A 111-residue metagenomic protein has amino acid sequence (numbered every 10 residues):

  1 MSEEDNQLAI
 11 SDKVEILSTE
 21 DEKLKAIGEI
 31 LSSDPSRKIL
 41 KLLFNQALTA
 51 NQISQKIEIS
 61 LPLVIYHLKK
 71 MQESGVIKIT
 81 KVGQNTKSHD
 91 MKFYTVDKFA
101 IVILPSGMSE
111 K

Functional and structural regions predicted by a protein language model:
S2-E15, T19, K98-K111: Amphipathic alpha-helical dimerization/coiled-coil segments that flank or bridge DNA-binding/regulatory modules
E20-S33, T49, V82-P105: Short, cationic-aromatic polyanion-contact patches
L31, L40-A47: Short helix-to-turn junction characteristic of helix-turn-helix DNA-binding domains, especially the helix
I39, Q52-E58, M71: A short acidic, leucine-rich amphipathic alpha-helix
A50-N51, P62: Residues within helix-turn-helix
L63, K70: Residues in the helix-turn-helix
G75: Glycine-centered, phosphate/nucleic-acid-interacting loop/turn motifs that mediate DNA/RNA or nucleotide
